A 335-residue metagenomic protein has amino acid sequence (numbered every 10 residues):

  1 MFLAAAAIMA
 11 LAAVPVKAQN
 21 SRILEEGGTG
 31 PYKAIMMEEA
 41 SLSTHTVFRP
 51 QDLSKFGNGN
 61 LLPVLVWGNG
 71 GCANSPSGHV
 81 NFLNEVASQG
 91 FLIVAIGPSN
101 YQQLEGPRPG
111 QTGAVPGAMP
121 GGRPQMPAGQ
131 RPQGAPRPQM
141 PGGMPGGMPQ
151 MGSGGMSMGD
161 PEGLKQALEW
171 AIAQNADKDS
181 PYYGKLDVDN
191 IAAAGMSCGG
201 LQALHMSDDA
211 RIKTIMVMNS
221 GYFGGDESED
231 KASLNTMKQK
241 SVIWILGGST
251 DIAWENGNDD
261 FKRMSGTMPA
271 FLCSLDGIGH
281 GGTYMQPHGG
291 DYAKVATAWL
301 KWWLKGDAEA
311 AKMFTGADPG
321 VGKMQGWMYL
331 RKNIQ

Functional and structural regions predicted by a protein language model:
L3-A12: Bacterial N-terminal signal peptides
A18-N60: N-terminal cap/lid segment of alpha/beta-hydrolase-fold proteins
G59-G70: Short beta-strand element of the alpha/beta-hydrolase
S77-E105: Short amphipathic alpha-helix adjacent to the substrate-entry channel of hydrolases
G113-A118, Q139-V188, S207: Alpha/beta-hydrolase active-site loop
R123, R137, M144, M148 (+2 more regions): Alpha/beta-hydrolase-fold serine-hydrolase catalytic core, especially in secreted/extracellular enzymes
Q166-T236: Primarily recognizes the serine-hydrolase "nucleophile elbow" in alpha/beta-hydrolase and SGNH/GDSL folds
K213-Q286: The feature captures the conserved acid-bearing segment of alpha/beta-hydrolase catalytic domains
